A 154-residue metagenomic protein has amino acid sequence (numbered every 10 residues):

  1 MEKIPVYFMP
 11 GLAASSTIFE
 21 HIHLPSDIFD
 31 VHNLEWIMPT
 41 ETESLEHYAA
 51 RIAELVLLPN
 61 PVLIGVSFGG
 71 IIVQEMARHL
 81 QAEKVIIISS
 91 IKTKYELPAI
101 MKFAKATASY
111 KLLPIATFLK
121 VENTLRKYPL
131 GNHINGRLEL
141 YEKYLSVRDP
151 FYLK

Functional and structural regions predicted by a protein language model:
E2-I28: Short, surface-exposed "cap/lid" segments of acyl-processing enzymes
L12, S67-F68, S90-K94: Short, flexible active-site-adjacent loop segments at beta-strand->alpha-helix junctions, enriched in small/polar
E20-L24, F29-V62: Active-site loop/oxyanion-hole signature of alpha/beta-hydrolase fold enzymes
H21, E75-H79: Active-site signature of alpha/beta-hydrolase-fold catalytic machinery across serine- and Asp/Cys-nucleophile hydrolases
I64-V73: Gly/Ala-rich beta-loop-alpha elbow adjacent to hydrolase catalytic centers
Q81-P114: Flexible "cap/lid" loop of the alpha/beta hydrolase fold
A116-K154: Conserved alpha/beta-hydrolase catalytic His-Asp/Glu region
